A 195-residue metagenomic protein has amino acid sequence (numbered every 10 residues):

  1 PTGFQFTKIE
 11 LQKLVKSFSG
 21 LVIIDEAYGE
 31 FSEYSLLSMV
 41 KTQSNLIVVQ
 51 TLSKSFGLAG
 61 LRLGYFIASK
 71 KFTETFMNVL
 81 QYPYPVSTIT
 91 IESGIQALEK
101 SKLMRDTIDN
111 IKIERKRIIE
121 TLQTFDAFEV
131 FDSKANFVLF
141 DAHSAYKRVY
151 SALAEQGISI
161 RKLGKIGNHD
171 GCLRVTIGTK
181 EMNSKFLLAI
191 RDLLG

Functional and structural regions predicted by a protein language model:
P1-E30: Active-site phosphate-binding strand-loop segment of PLP-dependent enzymes
I9, K13, E155-Q156, K165-G195: PLP-dependent enzyme catalytic core of the Aspartate aminotransferase-like
S19, S44, D126-A127, G157: Residue-level detector of structured alpha->beta connecting loops
N45-T124, F128-V130: PLP-dependent aminotransferase class I/II
G60, K134, G167-G171: Short acidic/glycine-enriched loop/turn segments that link adjacent beta-strands
K112, L122-Q156, L173, T179: Conserved PLP-binding catalytic core of the aspartate aminotransferase-like
